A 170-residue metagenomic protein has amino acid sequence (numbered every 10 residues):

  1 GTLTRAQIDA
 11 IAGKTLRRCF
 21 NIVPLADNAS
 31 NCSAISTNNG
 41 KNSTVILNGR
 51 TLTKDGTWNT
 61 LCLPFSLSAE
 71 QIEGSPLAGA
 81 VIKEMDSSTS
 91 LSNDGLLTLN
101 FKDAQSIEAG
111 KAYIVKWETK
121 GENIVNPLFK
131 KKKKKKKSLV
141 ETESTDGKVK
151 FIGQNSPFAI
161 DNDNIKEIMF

Functional and structural regions predicted by a protein language model:
G1-P24: Solvent-exposed loop and capping/linker segments of extracellular ligand-binding repeat ectodomains
F20-F170: N-terminal exported-region signature
